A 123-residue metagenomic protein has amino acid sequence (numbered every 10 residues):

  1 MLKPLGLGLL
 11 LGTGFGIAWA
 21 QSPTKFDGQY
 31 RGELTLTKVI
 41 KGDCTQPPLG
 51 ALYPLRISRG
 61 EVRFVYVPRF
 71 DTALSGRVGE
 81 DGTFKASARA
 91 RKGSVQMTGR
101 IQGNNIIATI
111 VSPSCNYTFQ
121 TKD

Functional and structural regions predicted by a protein language model:
M1-P4: Positively charged n-region of N-terminal signal peptides that target proteins for export
G6-G14: Bacterial N-terminal signal peptides
G14, T37-K38, T109: Processing junctions and N-termini across compartments
F15-A20: Sec/Tat signal peptide C-region and signal peptidase I cleavage site
Q21-P68, A90-T98, Q102, P113-K122: Short, solvent-exposed loop/hinge segments that bridge or flank secondary-structure elements
G60-R63, G82-K85, I106-I107: Hydrophobic residues embedded in beta-strands of well-ordered beta-sheets
F70-K92: A short, hydrophobic/aromatic-rich structural module that often spans a beta strand with its adjoining loop
